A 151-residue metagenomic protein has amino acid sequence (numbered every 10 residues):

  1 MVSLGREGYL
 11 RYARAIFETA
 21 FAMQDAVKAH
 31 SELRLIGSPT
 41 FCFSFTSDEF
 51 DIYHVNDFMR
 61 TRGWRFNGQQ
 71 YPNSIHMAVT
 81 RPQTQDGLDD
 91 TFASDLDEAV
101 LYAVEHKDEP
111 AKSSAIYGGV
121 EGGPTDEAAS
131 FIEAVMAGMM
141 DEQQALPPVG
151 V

Functional and structural regions predicted by a protein language model:
M1-S3, H76: A short small-residue
S3-G8, R81-Q85: A generic structural motif
L4-L35, F43-T61: Conserved PLP-dependent catalytic core of the aminotransferase class-I/II
A29, T40, T46-V151: Non-catalytic terminal extensions of PLP-dependent enzymes
